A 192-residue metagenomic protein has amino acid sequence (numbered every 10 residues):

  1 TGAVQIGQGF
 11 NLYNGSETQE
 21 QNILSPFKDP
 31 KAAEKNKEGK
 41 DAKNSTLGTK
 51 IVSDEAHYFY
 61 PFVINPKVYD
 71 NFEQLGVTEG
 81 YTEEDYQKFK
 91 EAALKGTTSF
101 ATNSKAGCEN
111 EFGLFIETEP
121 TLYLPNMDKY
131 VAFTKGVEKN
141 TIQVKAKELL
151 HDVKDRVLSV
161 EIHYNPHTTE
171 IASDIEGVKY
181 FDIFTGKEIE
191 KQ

Functional and structural regions predicted by a protein language model:
T1-Q192: Basic polyanion-binding and macromolecular-assembly surfaces
